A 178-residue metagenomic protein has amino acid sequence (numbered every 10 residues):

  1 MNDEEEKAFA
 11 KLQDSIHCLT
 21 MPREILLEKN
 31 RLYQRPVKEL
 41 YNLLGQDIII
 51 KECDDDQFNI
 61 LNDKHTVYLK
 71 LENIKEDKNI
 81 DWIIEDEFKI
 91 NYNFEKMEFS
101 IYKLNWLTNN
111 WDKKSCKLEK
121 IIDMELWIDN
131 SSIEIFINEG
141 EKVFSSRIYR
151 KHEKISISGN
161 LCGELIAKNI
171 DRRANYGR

Functional and structural regions predicted by a protein language model:
M1-R178: Beta-rich accessory regions
